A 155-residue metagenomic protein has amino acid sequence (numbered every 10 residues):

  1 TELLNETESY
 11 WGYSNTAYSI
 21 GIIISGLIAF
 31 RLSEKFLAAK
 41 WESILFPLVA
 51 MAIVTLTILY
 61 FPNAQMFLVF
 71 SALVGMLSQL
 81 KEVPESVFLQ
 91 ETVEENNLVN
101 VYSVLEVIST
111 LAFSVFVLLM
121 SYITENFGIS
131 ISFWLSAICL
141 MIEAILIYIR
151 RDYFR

Functional and structural regions predicted by a protein language model:
T1-R155: C-terminal transmembrane bundle of multi-pass solute transporters/carriers
